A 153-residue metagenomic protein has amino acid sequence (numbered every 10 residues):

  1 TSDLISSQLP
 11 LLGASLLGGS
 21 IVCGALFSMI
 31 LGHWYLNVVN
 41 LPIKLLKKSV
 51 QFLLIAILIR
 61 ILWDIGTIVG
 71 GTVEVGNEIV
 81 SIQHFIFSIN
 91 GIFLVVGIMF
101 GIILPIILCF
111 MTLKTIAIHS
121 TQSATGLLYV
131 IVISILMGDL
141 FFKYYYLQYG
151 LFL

Functional and structural regions predicted by a protein language model:
T1-L104: Long, contiguous internal "core" modules enriched in hydrophobic/ aromatic residues
V22, L108-M111: Hydrophobic/aromatic residues in alpha-helical transmembrane segments
F27, L31, L113-A117, Y146: Membrane-water interface at transmembrane helix exits
A56-R60, S134-I135, D139: Alpha-helical transmembrane segments of multi-pass membrane proteins
I98-C109, V132-I135: Hydrophobic alpha-helical membrane segments
L113-S134: Interfacial loop-to-transmembrane junctions
D139-L153: Juxtamembrane boundary at the C-terminal end of a transmembrane helix
